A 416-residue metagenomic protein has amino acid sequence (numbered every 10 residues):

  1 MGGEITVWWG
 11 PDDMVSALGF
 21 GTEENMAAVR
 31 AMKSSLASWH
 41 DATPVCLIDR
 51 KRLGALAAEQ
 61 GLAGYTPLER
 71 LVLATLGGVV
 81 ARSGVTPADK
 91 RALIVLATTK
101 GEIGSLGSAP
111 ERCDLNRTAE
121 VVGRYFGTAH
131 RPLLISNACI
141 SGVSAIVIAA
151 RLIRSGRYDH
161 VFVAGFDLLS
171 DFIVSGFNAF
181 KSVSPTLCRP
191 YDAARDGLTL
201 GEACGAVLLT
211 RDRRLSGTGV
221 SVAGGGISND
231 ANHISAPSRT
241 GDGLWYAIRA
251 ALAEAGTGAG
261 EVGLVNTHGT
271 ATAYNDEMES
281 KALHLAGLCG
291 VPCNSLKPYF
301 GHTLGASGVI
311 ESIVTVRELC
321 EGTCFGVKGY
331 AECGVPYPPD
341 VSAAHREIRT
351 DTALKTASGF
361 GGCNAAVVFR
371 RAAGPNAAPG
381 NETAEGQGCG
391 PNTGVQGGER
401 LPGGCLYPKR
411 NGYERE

Functional and structural regions predicted by a protein language model:
M1-H130, S170, A179-T199, G205-V207 (+2 more regions): Conserved "HGTGT" condensation-loop signature of ketosynthase/thiolase-family condensing enzymes that catalyze
P132-S136: Short catalytic-loop micro-motif centered on adjacent basic/acidic residues
G142: Short conserved active-site loop signatures built around small residues
A145-I146, L208: Active-site alpha-helical elements of protease catalytic centers
I148-A149, A247: Short, hydrophobic/aromatic alpha-helical segments in well-folded domains
A150-R154: Non-catalytic positions within long, well-ordered alpha-helices that form the structural scaffold/packing of enzyme
R157-D159: Alpha-to-beta junction loops
